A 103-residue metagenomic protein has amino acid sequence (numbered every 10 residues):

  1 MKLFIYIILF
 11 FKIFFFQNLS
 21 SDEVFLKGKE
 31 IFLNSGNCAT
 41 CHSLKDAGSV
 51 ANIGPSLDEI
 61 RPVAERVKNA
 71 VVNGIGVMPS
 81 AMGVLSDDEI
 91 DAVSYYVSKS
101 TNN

Functional and structural regions predicted by a protein language model:
M1-D22, N102-N103: N-terminal export/targeting leaders of redox proteins
F15-L33, R66: Electrostatic cytochrome c docking/interface patches
L26, E30, N69, D91 (+1 more regions): Replace "anionic and nucleotidyl ligands
K29-E30, A39-I75, V84: Gly/Gly-Pro-rich "capping" loops immediately C-terminal to redox-active cysteine motifs in periplasmic/lumenal
L33, P62, V72, G76 (+1 more regions): Sec-exported extracytoplasmic/periplasmic mature domains
L33-S43, G76-P79, D91-Y95: C-type cytochrome heme c attachment motif
G83-N103: C-terminal capping alpha-helices of c-type cytochrome domains
